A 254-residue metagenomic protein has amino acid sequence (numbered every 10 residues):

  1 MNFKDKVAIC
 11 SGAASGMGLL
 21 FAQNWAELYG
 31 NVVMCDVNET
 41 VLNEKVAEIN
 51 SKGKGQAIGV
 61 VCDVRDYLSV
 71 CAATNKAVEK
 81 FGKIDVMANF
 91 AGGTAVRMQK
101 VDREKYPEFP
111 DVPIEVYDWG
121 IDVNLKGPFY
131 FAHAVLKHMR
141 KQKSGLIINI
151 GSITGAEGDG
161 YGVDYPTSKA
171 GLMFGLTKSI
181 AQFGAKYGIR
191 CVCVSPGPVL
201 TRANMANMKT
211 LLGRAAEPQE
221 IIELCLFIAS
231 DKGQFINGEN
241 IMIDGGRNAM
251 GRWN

Functional and structural regions predicted by a protein language model:
N2-V32: Canonical Rossmann dinucleotide-binding motif of NAD(H)/NADP(H)-dependent dehydrogenases/reductases, specifically
L28-E44: Conserved glycine-rich Rossmann-like NAD(P)H-binding loop of the short-chain dehydrogenase/reductase
T94, E108-I114, I148-G171, G175-K178 (+1 more regions): Catalytic loop of short-chain dehydrogenase/reductase
Y106-F129, S144, I148, L172-M173 (+1 more regions): Catalytic Tyr-X3-Lys loop
A132-H133, K178: A short, exposed helix-loop element centered on a Lys and neighboring polar residues
A185, R190, I236-G238: Short, small/polar-rich loop/turn modules that mediate ligand/substrate recognition or access, typified
T210-I221, K232: A conserved structural motif in NAD(P)-dependent oxidoreductases
N237-N254: Short C-terminal tail/terminal secondary-structure segment of NAD(P)H-dependent dehydrogenase/reductase domains
